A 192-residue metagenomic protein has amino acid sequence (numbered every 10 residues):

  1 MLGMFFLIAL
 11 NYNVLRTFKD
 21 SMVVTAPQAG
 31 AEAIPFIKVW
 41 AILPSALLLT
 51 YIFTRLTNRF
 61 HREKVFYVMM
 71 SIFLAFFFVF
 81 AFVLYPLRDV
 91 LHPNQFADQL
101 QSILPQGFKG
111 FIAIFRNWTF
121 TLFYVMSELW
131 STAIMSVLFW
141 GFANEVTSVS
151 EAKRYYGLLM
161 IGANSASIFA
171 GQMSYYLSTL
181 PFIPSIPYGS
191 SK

Functional and structural regions predicted by a protein language model:
M1-K192: Membrane-embedded alpha-helical bundles of multi-pass transporters/translocases, especially carrier/permease families
